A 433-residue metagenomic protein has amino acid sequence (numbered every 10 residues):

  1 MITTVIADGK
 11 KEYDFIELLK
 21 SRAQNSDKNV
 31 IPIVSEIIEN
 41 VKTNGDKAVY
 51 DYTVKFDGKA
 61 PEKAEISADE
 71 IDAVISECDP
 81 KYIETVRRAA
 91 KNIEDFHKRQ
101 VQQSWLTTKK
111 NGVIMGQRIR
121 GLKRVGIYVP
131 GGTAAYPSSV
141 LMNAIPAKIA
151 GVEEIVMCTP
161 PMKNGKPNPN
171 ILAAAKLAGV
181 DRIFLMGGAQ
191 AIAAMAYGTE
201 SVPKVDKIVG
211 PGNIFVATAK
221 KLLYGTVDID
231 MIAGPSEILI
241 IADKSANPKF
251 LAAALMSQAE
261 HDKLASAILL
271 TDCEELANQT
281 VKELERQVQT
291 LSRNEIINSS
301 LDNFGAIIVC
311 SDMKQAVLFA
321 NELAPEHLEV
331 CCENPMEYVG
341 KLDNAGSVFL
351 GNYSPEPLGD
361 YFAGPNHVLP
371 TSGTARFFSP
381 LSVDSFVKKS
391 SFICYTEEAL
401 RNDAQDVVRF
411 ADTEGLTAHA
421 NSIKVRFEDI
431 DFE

Functional and structural regions predicted by a protein language model:
M1-K123: N-terminal Rossmann-like NAD(P)+-binding subdomain of aldehyde/semialdehyde dehydrogenases
T3-G9, R182-G187, I307-D312: Short acidic-hydrophobic, aromatic-tinged amphipathic segments that line or gate anion-handling sites
T107-A173: Conserved small-residue-rich beta-alpha loop and adjacent elements that most often cradle the phosphate/pyrophosphate
M142-E153, K176-A178, A196-V202, K220-L222 (+1 more regions): Alpha-helix C-terminal capping segments
G179-S257, H261-S266: Conserved NAD(P)+-binding/catalytic subdomain of aldehyde/semialdehyde dehydrogenases
M231-N303, I307: A conserved active-site cap/scaffold subdomain adjacent to cofactor or substrate pockets
N321-E433: C-terminal core of ALDH-fold dehydrogenases
